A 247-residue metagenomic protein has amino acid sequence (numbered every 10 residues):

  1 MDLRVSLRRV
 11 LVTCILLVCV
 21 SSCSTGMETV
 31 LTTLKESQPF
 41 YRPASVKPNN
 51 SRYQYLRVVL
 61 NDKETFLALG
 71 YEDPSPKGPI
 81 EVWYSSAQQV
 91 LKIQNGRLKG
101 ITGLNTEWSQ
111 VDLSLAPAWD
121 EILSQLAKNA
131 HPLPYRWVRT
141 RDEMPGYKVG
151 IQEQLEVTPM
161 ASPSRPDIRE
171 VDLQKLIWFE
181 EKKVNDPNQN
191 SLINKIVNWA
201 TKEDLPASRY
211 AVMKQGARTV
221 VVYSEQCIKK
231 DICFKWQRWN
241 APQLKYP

Functional and structural regions predicted by a protein language model:
D2-V12: Bacterial N-terminal signal peptides that target proteins for export
C19-S22: C-terminal motif of bacterial Sec signal peptides marking the signal peptidase cleavage site
S24-S85, Q89-T102, T106-Q110, Y135-P247: Acidic, serine/threonine-rich low-complexity disordered tracts
W108-A118: Surface-exposed, glycine/proline- and aromatic-rich loop segments on solvent-exposed faces across compartments
P117-R141: Surface-exposed helix/loop patches within compact recognition domains
